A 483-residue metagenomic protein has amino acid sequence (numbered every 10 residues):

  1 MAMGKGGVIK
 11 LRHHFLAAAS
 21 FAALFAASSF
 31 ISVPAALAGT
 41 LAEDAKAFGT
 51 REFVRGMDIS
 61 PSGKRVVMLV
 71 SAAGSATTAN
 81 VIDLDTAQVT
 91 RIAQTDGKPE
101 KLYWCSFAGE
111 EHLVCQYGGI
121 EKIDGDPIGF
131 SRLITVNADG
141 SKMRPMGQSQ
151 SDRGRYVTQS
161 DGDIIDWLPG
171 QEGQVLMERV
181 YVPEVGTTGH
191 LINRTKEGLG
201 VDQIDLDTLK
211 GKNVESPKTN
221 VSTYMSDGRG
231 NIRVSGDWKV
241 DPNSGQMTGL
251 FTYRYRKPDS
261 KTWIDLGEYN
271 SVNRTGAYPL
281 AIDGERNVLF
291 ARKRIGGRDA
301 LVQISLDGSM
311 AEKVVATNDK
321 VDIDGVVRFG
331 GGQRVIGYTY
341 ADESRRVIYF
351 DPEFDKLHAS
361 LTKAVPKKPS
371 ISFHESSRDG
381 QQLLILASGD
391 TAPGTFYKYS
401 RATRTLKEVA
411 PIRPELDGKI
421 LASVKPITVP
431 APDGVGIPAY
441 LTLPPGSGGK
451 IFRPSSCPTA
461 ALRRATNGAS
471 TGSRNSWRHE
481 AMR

Functional and structural regions predicted by a protein language model:
M1-I9, A36: Short, Lys/Arg-enriched N-terminal segments with co-localized hydrophobic residues within the first ~10-30 amino acids
G7-A22: Bacterial N-terminal signal peptides that target proteins for export
F15, A19, E52, N273 (+6 more regions): Solvent-exposed, flexible loop/coil residues
L24-A35: C-terminal segment of classical bacterial N-terminal signal peptides
P34-A38, A481-R483: Short, intrinsically disordered, charge-balanced linker/junction segments flanking boundaries in proteins
L37-L383, G389-A392, Y399: Beta-propeller folds
S372-R483: Serine-hydrolase catalytic core recognition
